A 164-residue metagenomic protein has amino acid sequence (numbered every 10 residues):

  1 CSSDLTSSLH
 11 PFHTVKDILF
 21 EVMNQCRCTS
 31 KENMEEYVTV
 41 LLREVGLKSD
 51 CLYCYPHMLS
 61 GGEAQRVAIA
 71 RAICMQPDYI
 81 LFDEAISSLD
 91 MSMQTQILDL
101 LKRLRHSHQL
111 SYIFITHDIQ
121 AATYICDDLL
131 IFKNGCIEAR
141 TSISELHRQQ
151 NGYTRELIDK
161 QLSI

Functional and structural regions predicted by a protein language model:
C1-S2: Short, small-residue-biased leader/transition segments that mark boundaries at the very start of proteins
N33-D50, D159: Conserved ABC ATPase "signature" region
V45-L47, F132-N134, H147-I164: C-terminal boundary and immediately downstream tail of ABC-type ATPase nucleotide-binding domains
Y55-L59, E63: Conserved ABC ATPase signature
I69: Hydrophobic anchor residue at the start of the ABC signature
Q76: Conserved catalytic motifs of ABC-family nucleotide-binding domains
A122-Y124: A short, surface-exposed alpha-helical micro-motif characterized by mixed small hydrophobic and charged/polar residues
